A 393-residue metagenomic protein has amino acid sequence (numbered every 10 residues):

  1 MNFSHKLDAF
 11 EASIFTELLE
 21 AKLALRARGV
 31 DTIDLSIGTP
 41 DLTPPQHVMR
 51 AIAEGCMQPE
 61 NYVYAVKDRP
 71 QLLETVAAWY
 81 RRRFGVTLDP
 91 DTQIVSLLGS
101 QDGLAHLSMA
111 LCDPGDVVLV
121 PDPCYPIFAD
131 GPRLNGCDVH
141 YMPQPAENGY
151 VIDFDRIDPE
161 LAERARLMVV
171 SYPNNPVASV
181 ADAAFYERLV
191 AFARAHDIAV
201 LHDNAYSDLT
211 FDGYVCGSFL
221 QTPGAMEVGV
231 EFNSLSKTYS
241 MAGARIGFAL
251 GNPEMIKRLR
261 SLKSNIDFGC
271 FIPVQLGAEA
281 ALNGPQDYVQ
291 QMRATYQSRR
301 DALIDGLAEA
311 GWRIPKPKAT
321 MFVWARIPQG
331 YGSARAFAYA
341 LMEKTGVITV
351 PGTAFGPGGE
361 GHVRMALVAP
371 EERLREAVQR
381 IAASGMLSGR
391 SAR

Functional and structural regions predicted by a protein language model:
N2, K6-G99, H106, A281-G284 (+1 more regions): N-terminal small-domain helix-loop-helix segment of the aminotransferase-like
L25-R28, N135, A195-H196, A310 (+1 more regions): Helix C-cap/helix->beta junction micro-motif
A110-P132: Conserved PLP-anchoring active-site segment centered on the Schiff-base-forming lysine
H140, Q144-D212: Active-site phosphate-binding strand-loop segment of PLP-dependent enzymes
V215, Q221-R258: Active-site PLP attachment segment
L259-I266, A281-D305: Structural signature of PLP-dependent enzymes
E279, T295-I304, I314-R326: Conserved glycine-rich beta-strand-loop-beta hairpin in the small C-terminal domain of fold type I
A340-V350, F355-R393: PLP-dependent enzyme catalytic core of the Aspartate aminotransferase-like
